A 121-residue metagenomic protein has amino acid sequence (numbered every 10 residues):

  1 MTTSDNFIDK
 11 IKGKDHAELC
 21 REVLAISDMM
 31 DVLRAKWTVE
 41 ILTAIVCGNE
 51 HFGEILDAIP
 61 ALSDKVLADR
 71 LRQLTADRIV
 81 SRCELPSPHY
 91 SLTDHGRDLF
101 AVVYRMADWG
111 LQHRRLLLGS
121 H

Functional and structural regions predicted by a protein language model:
M1-G13, L56-A58, D69-R70, S81: Short amphipathic alpha-helical interaction elements located at domain edges and within/adjacent to intrinsically
T2-K12, C20-V23, T43, D94 (+1 more regions): Amphipathic alpha-helical dimerization/coiled-coil segments that flank or bridge DNA-binding/regulatory modules
I8, S81-S87, H121: Noncatalytic linker/hinge segments flanking ATPase motor cores
H16-V66, R72, D77, E84 (+1 more regions): N-terminal helix-turn-helix DNA-binding core of bacterial DNA-binding proteins
T38, E50, I79, D108-L111 (+1 more regions): Generic structural signal for secondary-structure transition and capping sites
G53-E54, L67, D108, L118: Short linear functional motifs in flexible/disordered or boundary regions
